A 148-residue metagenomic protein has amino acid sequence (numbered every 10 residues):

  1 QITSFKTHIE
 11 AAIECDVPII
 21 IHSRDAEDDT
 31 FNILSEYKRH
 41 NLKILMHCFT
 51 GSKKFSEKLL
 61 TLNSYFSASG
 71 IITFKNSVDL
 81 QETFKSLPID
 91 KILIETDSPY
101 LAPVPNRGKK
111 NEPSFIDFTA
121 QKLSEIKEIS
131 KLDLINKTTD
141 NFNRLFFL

Functional and structural regions predicted by a protein language model:
Q1-L62, E82-T83, L87, N106-S114 (+1 more regions): Divalent metal-binding pocket/active-site signature
I19-I21, L45-M46, S67-S69, L93-T96: Active-site neighborhood of phospho(di)ester-bond hydrolases with catalytic His/Asp-centered motifs
D29, K75-N76, A102: Short, solvent-exposed loop/turn segments at secondary-structure junctions
T50, G70-K75, S98-P99: Short, acidic/turn-prone active-site loops that include or flank metal/cofactor- and phosphate-binding residues
F55, D79-L80, T119, T138: Hydrophobic alpha-helical segments typical of transmembrane helices and their membrane-interface/capping positions
F66-E82: Active-site glycine- and acidic-residue-rich loops that bind and position anionic ligands or nucleotide-like cofactors
D90-E112: Short acidic/histidine-rich active-site segments
S114-L148: Mid-to-C-terminal alpha-helical segments outside catalytic/metal-binding sites
